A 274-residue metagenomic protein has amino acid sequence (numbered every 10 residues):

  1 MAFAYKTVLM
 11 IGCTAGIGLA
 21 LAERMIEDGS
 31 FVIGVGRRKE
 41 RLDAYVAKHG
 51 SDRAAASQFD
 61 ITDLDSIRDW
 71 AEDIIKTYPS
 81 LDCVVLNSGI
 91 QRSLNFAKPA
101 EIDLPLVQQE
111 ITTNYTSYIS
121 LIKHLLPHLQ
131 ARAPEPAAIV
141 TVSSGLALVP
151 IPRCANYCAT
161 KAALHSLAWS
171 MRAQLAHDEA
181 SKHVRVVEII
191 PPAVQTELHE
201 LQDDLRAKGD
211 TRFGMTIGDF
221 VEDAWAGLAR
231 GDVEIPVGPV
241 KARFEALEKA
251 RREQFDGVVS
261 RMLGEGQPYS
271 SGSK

Functional and structural regions predicted by a protein language model:
G12-A15: Conserved glycine-rich cofactor-binding loop
D28-A44: Conserved glycine-rich Rossmann-like NAD(P)H-binding loop of the short-chain dehydrogenase/reductase
H49-D65: Rossmann-fold cofactor-recognition segment
R68, I75-K76, I90-Q108, A131-A133 (+1 more regions): Conserved mid-core segment of classical short-chain dehydrogenase/reductases
I122, T160: Active-site helix of classical SDR
S144: Residue(s) in the substrate-gating loop at a strand-loop-helix junction that position the organic substrate next
A173-P239: SDR active-site lid
